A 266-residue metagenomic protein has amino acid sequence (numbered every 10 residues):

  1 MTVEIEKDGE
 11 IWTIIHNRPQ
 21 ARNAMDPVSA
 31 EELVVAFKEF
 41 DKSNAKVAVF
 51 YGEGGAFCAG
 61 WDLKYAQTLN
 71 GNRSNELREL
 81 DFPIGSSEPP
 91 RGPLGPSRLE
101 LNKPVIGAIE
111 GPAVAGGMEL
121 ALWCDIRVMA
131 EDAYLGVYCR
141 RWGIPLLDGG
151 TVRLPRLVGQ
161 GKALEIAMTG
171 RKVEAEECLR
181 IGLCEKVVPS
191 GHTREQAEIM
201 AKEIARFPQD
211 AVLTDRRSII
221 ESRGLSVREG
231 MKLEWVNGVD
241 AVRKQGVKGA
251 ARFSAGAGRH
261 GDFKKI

Functional and structural regions predicted by a protein language model:
M1-G55, Q67-G71: Conserved CoA-thioester-binding segment of acyl-CoA-metabolizing enzymes
M1-G9, F57, N75, G170-E176 (+3 more regions): C-terminal alpha-helix plus adjacent terminal tail
I14, R18, E32-L33, F50 (+6 more regions): Terminal peptide-recognition signature
V28, G52, W61, G170 (+1 more regions): Short beta->alpha linker loops
S29-E32, T193, E234: Hydrophobic alpha-helical membrane-association signature
A30-V34, K42, L63-E110, V152 (+1 more regions): An acidic, glycine-rich surface segment that forms the CoA-thioester-binding/catalytic face of crotonase-fold enzymes
G55-A59, V114, G136, I219: Short, active-site-adjacent cap segments at secondary-structure transitions
P96-D210: Crotonase-fold acyl-CoA enzyme core
